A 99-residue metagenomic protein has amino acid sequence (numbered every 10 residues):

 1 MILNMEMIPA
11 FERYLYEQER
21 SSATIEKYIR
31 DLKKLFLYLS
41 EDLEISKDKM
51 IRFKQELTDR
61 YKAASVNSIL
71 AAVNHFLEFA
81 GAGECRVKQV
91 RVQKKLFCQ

Functional and structural regions predicted by a protein language model:
M1-L3: A detector for short, charged/polar N-terminal pre-domain segments
I8-A23, I29-Q99: N-terminal core-binding DNA-recognition domain of tyrosine recombinases/integrases
